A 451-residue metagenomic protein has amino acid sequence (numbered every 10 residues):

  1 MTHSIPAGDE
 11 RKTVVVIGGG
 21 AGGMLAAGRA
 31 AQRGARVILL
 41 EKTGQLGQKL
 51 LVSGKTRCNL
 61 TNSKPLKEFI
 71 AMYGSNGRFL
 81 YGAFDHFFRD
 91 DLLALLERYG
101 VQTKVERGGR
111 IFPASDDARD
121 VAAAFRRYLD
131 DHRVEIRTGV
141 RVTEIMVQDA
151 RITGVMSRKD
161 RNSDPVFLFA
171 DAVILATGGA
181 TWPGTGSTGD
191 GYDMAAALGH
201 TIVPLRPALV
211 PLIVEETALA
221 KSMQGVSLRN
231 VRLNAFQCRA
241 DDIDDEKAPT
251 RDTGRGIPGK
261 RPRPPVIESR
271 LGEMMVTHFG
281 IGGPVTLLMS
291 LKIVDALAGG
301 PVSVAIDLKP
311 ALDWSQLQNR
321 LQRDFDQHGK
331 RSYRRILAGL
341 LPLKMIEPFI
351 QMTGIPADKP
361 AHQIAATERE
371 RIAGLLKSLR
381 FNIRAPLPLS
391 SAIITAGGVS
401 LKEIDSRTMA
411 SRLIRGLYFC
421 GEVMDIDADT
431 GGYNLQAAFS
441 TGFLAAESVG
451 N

Functional and structural regions predicted by a protein language model:
E10-K12, R161-A172, S269-G272: Core beta-strand elements of the Rossmann-like FAD/NAD(P) dinucleotide-binding domain in flavoenzyme oxidoreductases
K12-L39, A445-G450: N-terminal Rossmann-like FAD-binding beta1-loop-alpha1 element of flavoenzymes
V15-I17, V155, F167-T181, A195-A196 (+1 more regions): Short hydrophobic core segments
A31-K55: Glycine-rich FAD pyrophosphate-binding loop
T43-L46, L51-V52, L66-K67, T201-P204 (+1 more regions): An anion/pyrophosphate-binding glycine-rich loop and adjacent beta-alpha core in soluble alpha-beta enzymes
R137-V140, E144, E347-D427: A glycine-rich dinucleotide-binding beta-alpha-beta segment and adjacent secondary-structure elements that constitute
M146-F167, V173: Conserved beta-strand-loop-beta-strand element in the redox core of flavoprotein oxidoreductases
A172-A218: Glycine-rich loop(s) and the adjacent beta-strand/alpha-helix scaffold that form part
